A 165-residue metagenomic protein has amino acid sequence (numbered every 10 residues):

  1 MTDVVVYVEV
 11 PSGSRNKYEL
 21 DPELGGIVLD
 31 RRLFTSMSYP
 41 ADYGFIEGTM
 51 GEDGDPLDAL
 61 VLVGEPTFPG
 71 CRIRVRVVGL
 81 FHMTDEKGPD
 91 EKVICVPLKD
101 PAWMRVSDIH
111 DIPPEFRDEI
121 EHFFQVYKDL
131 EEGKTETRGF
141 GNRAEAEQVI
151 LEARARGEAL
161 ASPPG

Functional and structural regions predicted by a protein language model:
M1-G165: Hydrophobic N-terminal alpha-helices or hydrophobic patches in metabolic proteins across all domains of life
